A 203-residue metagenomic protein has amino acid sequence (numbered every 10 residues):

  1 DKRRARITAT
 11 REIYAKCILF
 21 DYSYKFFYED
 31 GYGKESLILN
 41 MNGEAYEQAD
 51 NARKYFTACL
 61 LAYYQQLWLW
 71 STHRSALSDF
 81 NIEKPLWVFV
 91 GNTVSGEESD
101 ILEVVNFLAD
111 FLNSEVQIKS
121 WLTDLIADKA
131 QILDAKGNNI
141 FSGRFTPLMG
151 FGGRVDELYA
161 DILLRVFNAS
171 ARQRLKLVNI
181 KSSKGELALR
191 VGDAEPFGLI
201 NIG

Functional and structural regions predicted by a protein language model:
D1-S78, W87: Signature of the SF2 helicase/ATPase Hel1-core->accessory helical subdomain module
T72-G203: Conserved C-terminal RecA-like helicase domain
